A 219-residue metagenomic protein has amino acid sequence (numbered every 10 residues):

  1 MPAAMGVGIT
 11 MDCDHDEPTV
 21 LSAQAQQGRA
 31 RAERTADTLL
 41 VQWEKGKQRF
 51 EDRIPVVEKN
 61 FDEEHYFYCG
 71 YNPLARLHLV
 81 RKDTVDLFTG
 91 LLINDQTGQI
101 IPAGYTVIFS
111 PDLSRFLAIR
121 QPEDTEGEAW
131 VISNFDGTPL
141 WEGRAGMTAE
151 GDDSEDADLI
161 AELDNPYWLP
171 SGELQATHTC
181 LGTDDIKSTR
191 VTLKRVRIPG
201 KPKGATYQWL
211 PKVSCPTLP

Functional and structural regions predicted by a protein language model:
P2-G8, D12-H15, A36-N60, T84-A103 (+2 more regions): Surface-exposed loop/turn elements that mediate protein-protein interactions on large endomembrane-trafficking
P2-R31, E64-H65, Y71: Non-catalytic tandem-repeat scaffold regions and their flanking low-complexity/translocation tails
S22-A25, R31-T35, F67-A75, T106-I119 (+2 more regions): Blade-terminus and WD-like Trp-Asp/Gly-His loop motifs, strongest in beta-propeller folds
E33-T35, E44-K45, R81-D86, R120-D124 (+1 more regions): Short, flexible beta-strand-to-coil junctions
E58-E63, E155-D158: A short, amphipathic edge element
F61-E128: Extracellular-facing segments of soluble proteins and assemblies that are Gly/Ser/Thr-biased and enriched in aromatics
T106-V107, S114-T192: Short aromatic loop motif centered on NTY/YTY
